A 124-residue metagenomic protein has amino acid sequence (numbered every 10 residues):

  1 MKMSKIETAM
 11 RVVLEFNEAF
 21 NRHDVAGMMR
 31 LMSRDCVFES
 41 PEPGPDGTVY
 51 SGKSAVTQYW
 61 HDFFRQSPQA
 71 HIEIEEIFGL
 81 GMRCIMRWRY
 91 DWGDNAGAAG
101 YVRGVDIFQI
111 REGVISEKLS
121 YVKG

Functional and structural regions predicted by a protein language model:
M1-D35: Short, low-complexity N-terminal intrinsically disordered segments enriched in polar/charged residues
K2-T8, D24, E39, T57-G124: A beta-strand edge to alpha-helix "cap/lid" segment located at domain peripheries
R11-F20, P43-D46, D62-F64: Short, mixed-charge, low-aromatic patches
V37-Y50: A short gly/proline-enriched turn/hairpin at secondary-structure junctions
Y50-S51, I72: A broad, structural micro-motif
